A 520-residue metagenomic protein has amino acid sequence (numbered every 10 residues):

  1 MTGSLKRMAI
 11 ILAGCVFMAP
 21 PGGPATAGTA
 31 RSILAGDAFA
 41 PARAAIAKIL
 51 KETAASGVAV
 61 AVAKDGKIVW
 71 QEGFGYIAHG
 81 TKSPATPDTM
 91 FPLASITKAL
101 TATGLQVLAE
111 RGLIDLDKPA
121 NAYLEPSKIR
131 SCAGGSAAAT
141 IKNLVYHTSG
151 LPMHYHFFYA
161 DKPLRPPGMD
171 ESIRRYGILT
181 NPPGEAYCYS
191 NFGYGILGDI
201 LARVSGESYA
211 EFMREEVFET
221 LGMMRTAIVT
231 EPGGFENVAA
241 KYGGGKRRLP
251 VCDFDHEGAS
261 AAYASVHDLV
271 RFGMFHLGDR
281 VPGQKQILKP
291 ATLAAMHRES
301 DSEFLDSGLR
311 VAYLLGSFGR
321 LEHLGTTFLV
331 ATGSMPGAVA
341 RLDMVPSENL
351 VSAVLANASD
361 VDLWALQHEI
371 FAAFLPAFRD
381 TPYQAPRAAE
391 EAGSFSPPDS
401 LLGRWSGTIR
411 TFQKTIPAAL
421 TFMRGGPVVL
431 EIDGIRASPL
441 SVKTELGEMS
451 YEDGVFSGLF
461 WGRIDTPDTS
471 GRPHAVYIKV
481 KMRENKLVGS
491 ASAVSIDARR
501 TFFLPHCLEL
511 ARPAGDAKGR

Functional and structural regions predicted by a protein language model:
M1-I10: Bacterial N-terminal signal peptides that target proteins for export
A9-P20: Bacterial N-terminal signal peptides
P20-T29: Signal peptide processing junction and immediate N-terminal pro/mature segment of secreted/exported proteins
G28-E72, A202, E207, E211-R214 (+2 more regions): Catalytic loop of the DD-peptidase/beta-lactamase superfamily, centered on the K-T-G motif and neighboring
I33-F91, L113-D115, A122, I129-R130 (+2 more regions): Short, conserved catalytic-motif segment at the N-terminal edge
G57, P92-I96, L108-P152, H156 (+4 more regions): Active-site helix/loop module of the DD-peptidase/beta-lactamase fold, centered on the serine-lysine SxxK catalytic
S95-I96, C188-N191: Catalytic nucleophile serine of serine hydrolases, specifically the conserved "nucleophile elbow" pentapeptide
M169-T180, K241-F254, H323-L324: The feature captures the short pre-catalytic strand/loop hairpin that immediately precedes and shapes the active-site
